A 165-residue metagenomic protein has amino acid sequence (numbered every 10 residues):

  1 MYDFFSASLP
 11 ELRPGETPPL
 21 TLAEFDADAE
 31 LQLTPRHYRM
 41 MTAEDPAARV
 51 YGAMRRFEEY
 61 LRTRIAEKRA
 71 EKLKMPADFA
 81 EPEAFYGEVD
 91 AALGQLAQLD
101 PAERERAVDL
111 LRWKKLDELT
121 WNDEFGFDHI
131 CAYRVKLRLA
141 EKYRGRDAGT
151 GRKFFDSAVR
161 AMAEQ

Functional and structural regions predicted by a protein language model:
M1-Q165: Extended alpha-helical surfaces
